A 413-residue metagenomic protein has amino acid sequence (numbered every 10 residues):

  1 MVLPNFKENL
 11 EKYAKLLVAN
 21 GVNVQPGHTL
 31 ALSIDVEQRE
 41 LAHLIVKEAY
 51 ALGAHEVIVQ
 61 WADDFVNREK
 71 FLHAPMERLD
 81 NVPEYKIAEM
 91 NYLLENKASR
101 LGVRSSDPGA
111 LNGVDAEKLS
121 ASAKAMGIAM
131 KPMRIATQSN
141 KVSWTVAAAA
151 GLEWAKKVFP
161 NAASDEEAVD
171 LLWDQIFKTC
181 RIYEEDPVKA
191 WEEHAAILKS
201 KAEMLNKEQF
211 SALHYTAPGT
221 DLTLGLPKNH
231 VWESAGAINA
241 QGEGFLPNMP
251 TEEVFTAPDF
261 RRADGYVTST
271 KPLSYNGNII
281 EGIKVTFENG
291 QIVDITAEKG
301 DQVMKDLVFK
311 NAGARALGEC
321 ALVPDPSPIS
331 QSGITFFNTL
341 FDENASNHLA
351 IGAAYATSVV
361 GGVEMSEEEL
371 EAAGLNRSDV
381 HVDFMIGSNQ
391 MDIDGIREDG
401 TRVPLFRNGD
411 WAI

Functional and structural regions predicted by a protein language model:
M1-D264, G395, T401-V403, W411-I413: Active-site bordering "gate/hinge" segments that shape substrate access to catalytic or cofactor-binding pockets
K15, N206-E208, N276-I279, G313 (+2 more regions): Short solvent-exposed loop/turn micro-motifs enriched in small/polar/acidic residues
N112-D115, A155-P160, G236-A237, N278-E281 (+3 more regions): A short secondary-structure junction signal
G225, I295-T296, F406: Short linear motifs in exposed loops
T256-A312: Long, well-ordered mid-to-C-terminal structural blocks that present hydrophobic/aromatic surfaces
R262-D264, I280-G282, N289-I292, R315-E319 (+3 more regions): Active-site lining segments that contact anionic ligands and/or coordinate catalytic metals
D294-V363: Dual-mode signal for accessory low-complexity, basic/Gly-rich regions
E368-I413: Extended hydrophobic packing segments that form well-structured cores
